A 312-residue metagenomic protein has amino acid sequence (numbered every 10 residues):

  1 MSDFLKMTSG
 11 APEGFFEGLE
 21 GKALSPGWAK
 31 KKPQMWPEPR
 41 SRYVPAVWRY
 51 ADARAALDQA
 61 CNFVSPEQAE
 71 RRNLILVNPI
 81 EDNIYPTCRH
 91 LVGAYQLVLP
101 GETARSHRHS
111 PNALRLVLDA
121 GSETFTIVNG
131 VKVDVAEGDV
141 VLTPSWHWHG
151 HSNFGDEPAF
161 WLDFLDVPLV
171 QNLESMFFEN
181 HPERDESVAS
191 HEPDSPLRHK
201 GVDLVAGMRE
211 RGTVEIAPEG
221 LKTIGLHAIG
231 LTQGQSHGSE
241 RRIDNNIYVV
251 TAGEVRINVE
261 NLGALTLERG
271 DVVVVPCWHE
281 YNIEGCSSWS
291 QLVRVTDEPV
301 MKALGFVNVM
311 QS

Functional and structural regions predicted by a protein language model:
M1-C88, M176-H227, N308-S312: A short, N-terminal "cap"/entry segment at the start of jelly-roll beta-barrel domains of the cupin/DSBH fold
S2-V44, W48-A51, G220, I224 (+4 more regions): C-terminal functional regions that serve as terminal interaction/effector modules
N73-D82, L91-H109, G225-R242: Conserved short histidine dyad/triad with adjacent acidic residue
I84-P86, A104-S110, S152-E157, L169 (+3 more regions): Short, low-complexity cationic-aromatic patches
L91-G93, P111-N112, E123, W148 (+1 more regions): Extracellular structured ligand-interaction cores
Q96, L114-L118, L142, D156-M176 (+1 more regions): A short hydrophobic beta-strand segment most commonly corresponding to one strand of the jelly-roll/cupin
L99, T103-E137, R241, I247-R269 (+1 more regions): A short beta-strand-loop-beta hairpin characteristic of the jelly-roll/cupin
V128, D134-G155, W161-D166, T266-S287 (+1 more regions): Conserved metal-binding segment of the jelly-roll/cupin
